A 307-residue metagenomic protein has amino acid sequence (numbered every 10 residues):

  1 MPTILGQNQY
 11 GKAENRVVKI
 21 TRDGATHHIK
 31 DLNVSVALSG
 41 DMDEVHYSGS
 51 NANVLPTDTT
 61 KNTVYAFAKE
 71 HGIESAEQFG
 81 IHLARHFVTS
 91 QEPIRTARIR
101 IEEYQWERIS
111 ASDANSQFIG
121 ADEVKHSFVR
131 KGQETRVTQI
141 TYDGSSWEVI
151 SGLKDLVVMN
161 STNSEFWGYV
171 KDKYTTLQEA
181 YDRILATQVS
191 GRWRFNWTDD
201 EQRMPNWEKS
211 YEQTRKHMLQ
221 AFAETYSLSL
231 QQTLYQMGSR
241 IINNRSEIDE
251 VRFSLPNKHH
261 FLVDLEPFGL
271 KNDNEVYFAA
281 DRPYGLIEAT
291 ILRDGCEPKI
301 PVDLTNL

Functional and structural regions predicted by a protein language model:
M1-K216, Q220-L307: N-terminal intrinsically disordered, cationic/polar leader segments that include organellar targeting peptides
